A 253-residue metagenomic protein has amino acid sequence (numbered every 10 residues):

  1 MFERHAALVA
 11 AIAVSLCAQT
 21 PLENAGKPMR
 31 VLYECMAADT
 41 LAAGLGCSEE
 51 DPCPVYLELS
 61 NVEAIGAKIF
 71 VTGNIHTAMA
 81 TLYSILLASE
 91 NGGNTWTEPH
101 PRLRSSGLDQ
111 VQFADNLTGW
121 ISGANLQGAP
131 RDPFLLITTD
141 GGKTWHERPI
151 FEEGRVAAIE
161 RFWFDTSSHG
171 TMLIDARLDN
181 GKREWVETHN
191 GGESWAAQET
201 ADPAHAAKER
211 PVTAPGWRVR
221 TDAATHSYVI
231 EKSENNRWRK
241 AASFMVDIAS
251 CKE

Functional and structural regions predicted by a protein language model:
M1-A7: Bacterial N-terminal signal peptides that target proteins for export
A7-S15: Bacterial N-terminal signal peptides
A18-E253: Extracellular glycan-interacting surfaces
